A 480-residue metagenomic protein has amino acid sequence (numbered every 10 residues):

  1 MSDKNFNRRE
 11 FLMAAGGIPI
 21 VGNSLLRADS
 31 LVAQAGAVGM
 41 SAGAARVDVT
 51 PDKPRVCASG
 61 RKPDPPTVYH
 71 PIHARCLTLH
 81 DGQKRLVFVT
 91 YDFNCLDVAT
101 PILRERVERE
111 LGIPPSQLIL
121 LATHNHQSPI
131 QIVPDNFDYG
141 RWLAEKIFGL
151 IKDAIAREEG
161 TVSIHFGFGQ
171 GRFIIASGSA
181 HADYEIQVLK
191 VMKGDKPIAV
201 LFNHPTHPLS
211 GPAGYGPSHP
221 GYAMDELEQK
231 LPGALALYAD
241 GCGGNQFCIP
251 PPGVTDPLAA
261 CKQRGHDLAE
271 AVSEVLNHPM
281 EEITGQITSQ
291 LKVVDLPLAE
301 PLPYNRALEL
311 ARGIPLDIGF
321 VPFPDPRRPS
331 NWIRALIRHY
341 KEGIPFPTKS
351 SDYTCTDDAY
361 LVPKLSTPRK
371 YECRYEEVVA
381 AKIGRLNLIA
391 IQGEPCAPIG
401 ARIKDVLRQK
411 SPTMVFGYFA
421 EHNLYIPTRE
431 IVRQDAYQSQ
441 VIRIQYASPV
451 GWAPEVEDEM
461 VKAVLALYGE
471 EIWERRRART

Functional and structural regions predicted by a protein language model:
M1-S2, E108: Short, flexible active-site loop motifs that bind/organize anionic cofactors or intermediates
S2-I20: N-terminal secretory signal peptides and thylakoid transit peptides that target proteins across membranes
M13-A14, I20-T480: Non-catalytic substrate/cofactor recognition surfaces at enzyme active-site rims
